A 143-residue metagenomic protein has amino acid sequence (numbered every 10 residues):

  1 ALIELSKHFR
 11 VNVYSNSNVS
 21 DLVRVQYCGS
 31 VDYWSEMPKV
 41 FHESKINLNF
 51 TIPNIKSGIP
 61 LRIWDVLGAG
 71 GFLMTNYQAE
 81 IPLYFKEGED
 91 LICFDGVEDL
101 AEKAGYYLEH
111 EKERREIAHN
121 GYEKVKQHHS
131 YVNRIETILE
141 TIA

Functional and structural regions predicted by a protein language model:
A1-P60, G68, F72-I81: Nucleotide-sugar donor-binding catalytic core of glycosyltransferases
L2-S6, P38, G105, Y122 (+1 more regions): Non-transmembrane alpha-helical segments in soluble domains of secreted/periplasmic/extracellular proteins
S35-E36, D99-E102: Short acidic active-site motifs
E87-G88: Glycine-centered loop/turn motifs
L91-V97, Y107-E111: Conserved acidic donor-binding segment of nucleotide-sugar-dependent glycosyltransferases
E109-E140: A charged, aromatic-enriched C-terminal amphipathic alpha-helix characteristic of glycosyltransferases across folds
